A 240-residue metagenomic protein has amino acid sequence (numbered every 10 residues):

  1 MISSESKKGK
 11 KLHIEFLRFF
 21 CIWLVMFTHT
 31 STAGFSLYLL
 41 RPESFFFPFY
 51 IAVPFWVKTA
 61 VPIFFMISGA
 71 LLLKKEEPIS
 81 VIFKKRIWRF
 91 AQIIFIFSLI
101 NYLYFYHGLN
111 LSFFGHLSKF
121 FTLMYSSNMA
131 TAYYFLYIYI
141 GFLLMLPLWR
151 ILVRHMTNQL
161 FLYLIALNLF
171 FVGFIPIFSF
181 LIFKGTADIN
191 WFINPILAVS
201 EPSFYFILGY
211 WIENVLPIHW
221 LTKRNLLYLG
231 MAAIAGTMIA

Functional and structural regions predicted by a protein language model:
M1-F171: Membrane-cytosol interface segments of multi-pass membrane proteins, especially ER/Golgi lipid-handling enzymes
S6-K10, F192, T222: Amphipathic coiled-coil/heptad-repeat helices and related helical stalk/stem segments that mediate oligomerization
Y38, Y106-L111, P176-T186, I239-A240: Juxtamembrane "helix-exit" motif on the non-cytosolic side of transmembrane helices
V61-K74, Y137-R150, F178-W220: Specific transmembrane alpha-helix
P78-K84, V215-R224: Hydrophobic, small-residue-rich membrane helices and short re-entrant helix-turn-helix hairpins that build
F161-P176, G230-T237: Small-polar-interrupted transmembrane alpha-helices in polytopic inner-membrane proteins
W220-A240: Alpha-helical transmembrane segments and terminal signal-anchor/GPI-anchor hydrophobic tails, characterized by long
